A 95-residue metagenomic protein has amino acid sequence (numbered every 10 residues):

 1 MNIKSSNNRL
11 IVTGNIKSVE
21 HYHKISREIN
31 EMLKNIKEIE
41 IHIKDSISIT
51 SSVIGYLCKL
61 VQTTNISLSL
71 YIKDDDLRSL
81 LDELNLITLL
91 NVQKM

Functional and structural regions predicted by a protein language model:
M1-R27: STAS-typified acidic loop motif
K17-L90: Amphipathic alpha-helical interaction surfaces in cytosolic regulatory modules
N91-M95: Short hydrophobic/aromatic patches at helix-to-coil boundaries
